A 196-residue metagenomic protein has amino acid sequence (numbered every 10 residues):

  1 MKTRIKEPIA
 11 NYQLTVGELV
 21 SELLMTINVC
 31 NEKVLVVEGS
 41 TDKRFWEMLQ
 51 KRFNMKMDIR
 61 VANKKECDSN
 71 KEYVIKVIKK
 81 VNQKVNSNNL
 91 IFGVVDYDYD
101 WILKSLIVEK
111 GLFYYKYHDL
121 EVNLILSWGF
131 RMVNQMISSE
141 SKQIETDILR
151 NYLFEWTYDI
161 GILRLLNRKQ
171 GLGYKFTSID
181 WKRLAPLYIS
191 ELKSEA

Functional and structural regions predicted by a protein language model:
M1-A196: Acidic, divalent-metal-binding catalytic cores of TOPRIM and closely related two-metal-ion phosphodiester/pyrophosphate
